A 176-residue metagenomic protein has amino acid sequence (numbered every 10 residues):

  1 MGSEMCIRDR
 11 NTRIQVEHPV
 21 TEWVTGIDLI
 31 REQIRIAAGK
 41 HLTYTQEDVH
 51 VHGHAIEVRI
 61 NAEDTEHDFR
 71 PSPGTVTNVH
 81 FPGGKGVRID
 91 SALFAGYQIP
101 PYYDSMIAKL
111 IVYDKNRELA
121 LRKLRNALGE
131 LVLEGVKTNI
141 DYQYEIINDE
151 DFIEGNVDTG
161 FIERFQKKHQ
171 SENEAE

Functional and structural regions predicted by a protein language model:
S3-E4, R8-E176: ATP-dependent carboxylate activation and anion-phosphoryl transfer catalytic cores that bind Mg-ATP to form
